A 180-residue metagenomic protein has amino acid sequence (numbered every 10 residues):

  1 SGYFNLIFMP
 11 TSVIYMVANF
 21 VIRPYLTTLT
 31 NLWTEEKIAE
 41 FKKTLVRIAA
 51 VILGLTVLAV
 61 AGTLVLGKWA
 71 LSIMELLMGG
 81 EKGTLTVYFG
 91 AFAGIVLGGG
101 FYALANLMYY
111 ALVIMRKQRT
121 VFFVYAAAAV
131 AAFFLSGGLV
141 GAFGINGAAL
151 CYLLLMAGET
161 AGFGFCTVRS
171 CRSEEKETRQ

Functional and structural regions predicted by a protein language model:
S1-S12, T86, I145-A148: Interfacial/gating helices of multi-pass transporter permease domains
N5, K37-G54, A61-L66, F89: Interfacial transmembrane-helix starts/ends
N5-F8, I52, F92-I95, G99 (+2 more regions): Residue-level recognition of transmembrane alpha-helices in multi-pass small-molecule transporters/permeases
I7, S12-E36, V113-I114: Helix-loop junctions and terminal segments of transmembrane helices in multi-pass membrane transport/translocation
V21, Y109-A111, R119, G138 (+1 more regions): C-terminal transmembrane helix end/exit motif
V65-G100: Interfacial segments at transmembrane-helix termini and the short loops linking adjacent helices
G67, L71, T86, R119 (+1 more regions): Membrane-interface helix-loop junctions in multi-pass transport and translocation proteins
L97-V124: Membrane-interface junctions at transmembrane-helix termini in multi-pass inner-membrane proteins
